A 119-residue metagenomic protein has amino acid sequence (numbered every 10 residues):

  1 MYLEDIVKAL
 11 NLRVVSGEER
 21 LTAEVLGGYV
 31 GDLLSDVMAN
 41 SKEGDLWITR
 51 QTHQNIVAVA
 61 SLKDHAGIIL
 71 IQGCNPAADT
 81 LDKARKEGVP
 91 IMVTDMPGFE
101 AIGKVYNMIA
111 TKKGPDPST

Functional and structural regions predicted by a protein language model:
M1-E18: N-terminal, charge-rich interaction modules
T22-A23, G31-L46, R50-T119: Feature captures the catalytic cores and cofactor-binding loops of soluble hydro-lyases/lyases that act on carboxylate
L26: Histidine/lysine/aspartate-rich catalytic loop segments that bind and position anionic ligands
